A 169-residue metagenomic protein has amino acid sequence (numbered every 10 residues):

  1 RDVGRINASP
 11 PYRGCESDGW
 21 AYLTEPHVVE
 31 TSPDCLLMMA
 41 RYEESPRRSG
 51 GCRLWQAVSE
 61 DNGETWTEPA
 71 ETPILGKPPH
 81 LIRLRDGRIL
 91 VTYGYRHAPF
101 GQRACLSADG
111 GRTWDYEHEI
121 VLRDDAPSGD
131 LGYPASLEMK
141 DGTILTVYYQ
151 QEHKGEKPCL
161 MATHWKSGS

Functional and structural regions predicted by a protein language model:
R1-S169: Asp-box/BNR beta-propeller blade signature and adjacent active/binding-site loops in extracellular glycan-interacting
